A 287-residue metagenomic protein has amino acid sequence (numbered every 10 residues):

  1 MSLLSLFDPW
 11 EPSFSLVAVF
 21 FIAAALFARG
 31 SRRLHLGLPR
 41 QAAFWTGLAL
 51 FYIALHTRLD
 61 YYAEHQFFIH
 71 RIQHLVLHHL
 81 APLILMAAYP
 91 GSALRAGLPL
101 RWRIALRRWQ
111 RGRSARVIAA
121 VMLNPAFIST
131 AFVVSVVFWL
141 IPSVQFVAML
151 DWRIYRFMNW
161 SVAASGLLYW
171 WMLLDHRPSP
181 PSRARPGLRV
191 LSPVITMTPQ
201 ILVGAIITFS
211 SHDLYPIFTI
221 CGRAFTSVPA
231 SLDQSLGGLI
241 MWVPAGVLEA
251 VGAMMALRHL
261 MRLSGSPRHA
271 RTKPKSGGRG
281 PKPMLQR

Functional and structural regions predicted by a protein language model:
M1-R287: Alpha-helical membrane segments of multi-pass proteins
